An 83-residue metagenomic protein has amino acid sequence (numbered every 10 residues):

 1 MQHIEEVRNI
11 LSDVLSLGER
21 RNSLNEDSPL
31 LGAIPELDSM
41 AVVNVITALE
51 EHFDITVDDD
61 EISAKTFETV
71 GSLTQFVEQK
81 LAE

Functional and structural regions predicted by a protein language model:
M1-L37, A41, V45-E83: Phosphopantetheine-dependent thiolation modules in NRPS/PKS and related acyl-activating systems
